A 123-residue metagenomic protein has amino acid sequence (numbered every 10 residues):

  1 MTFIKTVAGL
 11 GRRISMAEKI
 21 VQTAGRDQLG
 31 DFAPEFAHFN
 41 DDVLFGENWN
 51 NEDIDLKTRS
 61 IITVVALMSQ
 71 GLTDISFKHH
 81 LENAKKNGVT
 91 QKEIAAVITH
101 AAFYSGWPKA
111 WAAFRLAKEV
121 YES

Functional and structural regions predicted by a protein language model:
T2-T58, K78, E82, K86 (+1 more regions): Acidic, glycine/proline-rich low-complexity segments that act as flexible tails and inter-domain linkers
G46-E47, V65-S69, A101-Y104: Alpha-helix C-capping/helix-to-loop hinge sites
R59-L67, V97-I98: Short, structured motif recognition centered on aromatic/hydrophobic residues
Q70-G71, K86: Short, solvent-exposed interaction modules
T73-S76, W107: Short loop/beta submotifs within extracellular cysteine-rich repeat domains
F77, I94: Aromatic/hydrophobic pocket-lining residues that form the small-molecule binding cavity in soluble enzyme cores
V89, E93: Winged helix-turn-helix DNA-binding recognition segment
A95-F114: C-terminal structural segments of small proteins and small subunits
